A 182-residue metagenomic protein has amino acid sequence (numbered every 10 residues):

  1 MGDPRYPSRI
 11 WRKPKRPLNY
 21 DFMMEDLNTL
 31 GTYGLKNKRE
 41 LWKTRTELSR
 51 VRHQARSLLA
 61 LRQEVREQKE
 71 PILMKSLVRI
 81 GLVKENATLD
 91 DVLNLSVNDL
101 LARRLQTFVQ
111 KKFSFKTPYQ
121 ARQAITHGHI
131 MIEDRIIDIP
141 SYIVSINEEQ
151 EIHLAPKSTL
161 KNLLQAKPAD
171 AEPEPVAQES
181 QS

Functional and structural regions predicted by a protein language model:
M1-F113, A124, M131, R135-S182: Ferredoxin-like alpha/beta domains used as RNA- or RNAP-binding modules
F115-Y119, H127: Beta-rich strand-turn-strand
